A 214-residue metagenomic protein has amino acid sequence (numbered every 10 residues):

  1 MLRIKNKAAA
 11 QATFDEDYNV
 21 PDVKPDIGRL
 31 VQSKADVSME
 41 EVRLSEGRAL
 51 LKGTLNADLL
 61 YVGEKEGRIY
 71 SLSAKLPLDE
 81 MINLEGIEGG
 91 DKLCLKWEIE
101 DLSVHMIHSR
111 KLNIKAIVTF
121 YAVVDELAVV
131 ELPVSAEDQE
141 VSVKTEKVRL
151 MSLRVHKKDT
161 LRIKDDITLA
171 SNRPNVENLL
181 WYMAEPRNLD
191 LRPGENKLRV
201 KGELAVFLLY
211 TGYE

Functional and structural regions predicted by a protein language model:
M1-E214: Viral structural modules
